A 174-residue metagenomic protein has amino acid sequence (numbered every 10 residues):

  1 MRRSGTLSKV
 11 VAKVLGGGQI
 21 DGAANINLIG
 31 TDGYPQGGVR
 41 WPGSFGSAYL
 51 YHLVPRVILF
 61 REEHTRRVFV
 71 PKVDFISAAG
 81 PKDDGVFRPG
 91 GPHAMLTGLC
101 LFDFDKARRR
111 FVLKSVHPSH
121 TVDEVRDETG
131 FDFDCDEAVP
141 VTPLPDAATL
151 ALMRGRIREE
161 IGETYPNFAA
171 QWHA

Functional and structural regions predicted by a protein language model:
M1-D136, P145: Conserved phosphate- and dinucleotide-binding cores of soluble alpha/beta proteins, encompassing both enzyme active
E137-A174: A conserved C-terminal secondary-structure "cap"
